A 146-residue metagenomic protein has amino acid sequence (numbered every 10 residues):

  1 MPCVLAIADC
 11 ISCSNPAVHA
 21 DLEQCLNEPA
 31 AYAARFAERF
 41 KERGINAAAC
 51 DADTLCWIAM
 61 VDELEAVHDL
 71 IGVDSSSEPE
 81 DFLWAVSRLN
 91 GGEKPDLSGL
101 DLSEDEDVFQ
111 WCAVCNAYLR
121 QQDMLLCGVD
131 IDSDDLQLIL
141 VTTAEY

Functional and structural regions predicted by a protein language model:
M1-Y146: Contiguous interface-forming segments/domains that mediate binding rather than catalysis
